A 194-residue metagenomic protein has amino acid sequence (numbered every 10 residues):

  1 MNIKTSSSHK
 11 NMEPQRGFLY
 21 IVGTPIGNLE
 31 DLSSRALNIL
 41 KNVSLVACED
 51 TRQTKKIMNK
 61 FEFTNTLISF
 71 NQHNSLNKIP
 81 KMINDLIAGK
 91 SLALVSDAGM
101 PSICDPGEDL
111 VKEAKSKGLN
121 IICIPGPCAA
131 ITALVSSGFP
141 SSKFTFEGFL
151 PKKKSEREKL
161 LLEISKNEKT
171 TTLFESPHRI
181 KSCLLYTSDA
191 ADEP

Functional and structural regions predicted by a protein language model:
I3-Q72: Glycine-rich, flexible N-terminal cofactor/catalytic loop recognition
I26-L29, D97-P101, P177-R179: Short glycine-rich anion-binding loops that position phosphate/pyrophosphate groups of nucleotides and phosphorylated
L40-V46, L119-I121, K169-T171: Short active-site oxyanion
N74-K81: Glycine-rich, highly charged phosphate/nucleotide-binding loops
I83-I121: Glycine/small-residue-rich loop that forms an oxyanion/phosphate-binding "nest" at active or ligand-binding sites
D109-N167: Class I SAM-dependent methyltransferase SAM-binding "motif I" and its flanking Rossmann-like core
N167-L184: Conserved anion/nucleotide-ligand pocket segment
Y186-P194: Single conserved hydrophobic/aromatic residue that forms the stacking wall/gate of nucleotide- or nucleobase-binding
